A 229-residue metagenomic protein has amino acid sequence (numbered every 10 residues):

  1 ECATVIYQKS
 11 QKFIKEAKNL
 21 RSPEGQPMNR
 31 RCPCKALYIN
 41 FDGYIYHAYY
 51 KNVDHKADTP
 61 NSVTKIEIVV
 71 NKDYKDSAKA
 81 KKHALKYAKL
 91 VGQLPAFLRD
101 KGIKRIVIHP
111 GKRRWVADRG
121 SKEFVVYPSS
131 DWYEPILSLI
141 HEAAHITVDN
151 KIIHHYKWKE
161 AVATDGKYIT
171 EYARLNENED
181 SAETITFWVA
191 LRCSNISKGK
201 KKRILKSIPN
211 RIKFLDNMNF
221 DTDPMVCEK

Functional and structural regions predicted by a protein language model:
E1-A3, R31-K35, V226-E228: Sequence contexts marking disulfide-bonded cysteines in secreted/extracellular proteins
E1-K18: Intrinsically disordered, low-structural-confidence terminal and linker regions
K15-K122: Auxiliary, metal-adjacent structural segments of Zn-dependent hydrolase domains
E67, R105-V107, V125, V148 (+1 more regions): Structural recognition of the beta-strand scaffold that forms the well-ordered cores of secreted hydrolase catalytic
V70-K82, V125-S130, K167-L175, K200-K201: Second-shell loop/turn segments in exported
E123-L139: Short pre-active-site segment immediately N-terminal to the catalytic Zn-binding motif
L137-I152, A182: Active-site recognition of the HExxH zinc-binding catalytic motif
K159-K229: Metalloprotease/metallohydrolase-associated module, dominated by Zn2+-dependent proteases
